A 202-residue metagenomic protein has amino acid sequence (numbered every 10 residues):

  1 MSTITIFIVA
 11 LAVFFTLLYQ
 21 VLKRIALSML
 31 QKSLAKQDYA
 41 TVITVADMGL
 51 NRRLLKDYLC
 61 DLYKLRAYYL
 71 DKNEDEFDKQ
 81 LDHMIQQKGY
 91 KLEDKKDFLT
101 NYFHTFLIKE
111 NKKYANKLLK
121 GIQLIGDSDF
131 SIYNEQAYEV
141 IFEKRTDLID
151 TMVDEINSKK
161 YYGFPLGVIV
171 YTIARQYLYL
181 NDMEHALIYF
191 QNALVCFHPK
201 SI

Functional and structural regions predicted by a protein language model:
M1-M29: N-terminal signal-anchor transmembrane alpha helix of single-pass membrane proteins, serving as the membrane-anchoring
I4-I6, S128-F142, V153, K159 (+2 more regions): Intrinsically disordered, low-complexity, charge-biased linker/tail regions
Y19-K95, L99, K109, L118: N-terminal topogenic membrane-targeting module
S33, Y68, F106, V140-E143 (+1 more regions): Residue at a conserved register position within TPR or TPR-like alpha-solenoid repeats
T41-G49, E74-Q87, N111-G126, R145-Y161 (+1 more regions): Alpha-helical repeat scaffolds
L54-L59, G89-K96, I125-E135, K160-V168 (+1 more regions): Boundary/linker segments of alpha-helical solenoid repeat arrays
D154, L166-G167, Y171-N181, H185-A186 (+2 more regions): Cytosolic nucleotide-binding catalytic cores of signal-transduction proteins
